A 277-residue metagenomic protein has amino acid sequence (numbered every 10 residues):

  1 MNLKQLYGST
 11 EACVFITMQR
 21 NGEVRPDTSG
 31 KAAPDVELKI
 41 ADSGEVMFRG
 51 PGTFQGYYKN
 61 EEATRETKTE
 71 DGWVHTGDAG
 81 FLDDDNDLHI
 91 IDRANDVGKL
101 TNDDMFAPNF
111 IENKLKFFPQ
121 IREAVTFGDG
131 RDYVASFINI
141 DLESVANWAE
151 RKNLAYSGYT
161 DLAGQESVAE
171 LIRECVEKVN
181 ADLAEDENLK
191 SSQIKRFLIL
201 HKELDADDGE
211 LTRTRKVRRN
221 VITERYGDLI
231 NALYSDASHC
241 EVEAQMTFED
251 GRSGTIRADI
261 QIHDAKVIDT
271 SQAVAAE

Functional and structural regions predicted by a protein language model:
M1-V24, E37: Gly/Ser/Thr-rich phosphate-binding loop
Y7, T28-K31, E37, A79 (+4 more regions): Replace "in large, NTP-powered and nucleic-acid-processing enzymes" with "in large, NTP-powered factors and other
P26, E61, W73, D104-E112 (+2 more regions): Amphipathic alpha-helical segments in well-structured domains
A32-L100: Conserved ATP-binding/catalytic segment of the ANL
T53, D87-K116, V145-E166, K190-S191 (+3 more regions): Adenylate-forming
A79, F118-S144, L183-E185: C-terminal boundary motif of the adenylate-forming
G98, E123-V125, D132, V179-A276: Conserved C-terminal "lid"/linker of ANL adenylate-forming enzymes
I140-L183, H201: Alpha-helical "lid/cap" subdomains adjacent to substrate-binding clefts that gate access and reposition the ligand
